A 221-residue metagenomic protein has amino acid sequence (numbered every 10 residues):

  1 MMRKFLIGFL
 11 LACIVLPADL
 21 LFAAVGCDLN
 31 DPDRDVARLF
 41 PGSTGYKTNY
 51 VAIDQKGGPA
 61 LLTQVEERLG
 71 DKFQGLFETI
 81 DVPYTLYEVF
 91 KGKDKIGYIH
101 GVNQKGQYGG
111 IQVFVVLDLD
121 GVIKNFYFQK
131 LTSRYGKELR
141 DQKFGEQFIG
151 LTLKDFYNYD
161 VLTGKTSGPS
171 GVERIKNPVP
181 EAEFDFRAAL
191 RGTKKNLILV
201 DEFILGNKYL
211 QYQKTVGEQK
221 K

Functional and structural regions predicted by a protein language model:
M1-F5: Positively charged n-region of N-terminal signal peptides that target proteins for export
L6-A12: Sec-dependent N-terminal signal peptides
G8, P17-Q112, L119-K221: Intrinsically disordered terminal and processing segments
